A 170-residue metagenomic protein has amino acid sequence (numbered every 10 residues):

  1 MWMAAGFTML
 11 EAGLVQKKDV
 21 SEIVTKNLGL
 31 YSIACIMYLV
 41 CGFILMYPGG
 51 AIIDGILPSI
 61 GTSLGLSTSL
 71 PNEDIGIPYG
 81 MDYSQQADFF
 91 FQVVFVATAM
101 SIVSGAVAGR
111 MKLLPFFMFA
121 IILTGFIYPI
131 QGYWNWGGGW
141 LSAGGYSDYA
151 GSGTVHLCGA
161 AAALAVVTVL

Functional and structural regions predicted by a protein language model:
M1-L170: Hydrophobic alpha-helical transmembrane bundles of multi-pass membrane proteins
